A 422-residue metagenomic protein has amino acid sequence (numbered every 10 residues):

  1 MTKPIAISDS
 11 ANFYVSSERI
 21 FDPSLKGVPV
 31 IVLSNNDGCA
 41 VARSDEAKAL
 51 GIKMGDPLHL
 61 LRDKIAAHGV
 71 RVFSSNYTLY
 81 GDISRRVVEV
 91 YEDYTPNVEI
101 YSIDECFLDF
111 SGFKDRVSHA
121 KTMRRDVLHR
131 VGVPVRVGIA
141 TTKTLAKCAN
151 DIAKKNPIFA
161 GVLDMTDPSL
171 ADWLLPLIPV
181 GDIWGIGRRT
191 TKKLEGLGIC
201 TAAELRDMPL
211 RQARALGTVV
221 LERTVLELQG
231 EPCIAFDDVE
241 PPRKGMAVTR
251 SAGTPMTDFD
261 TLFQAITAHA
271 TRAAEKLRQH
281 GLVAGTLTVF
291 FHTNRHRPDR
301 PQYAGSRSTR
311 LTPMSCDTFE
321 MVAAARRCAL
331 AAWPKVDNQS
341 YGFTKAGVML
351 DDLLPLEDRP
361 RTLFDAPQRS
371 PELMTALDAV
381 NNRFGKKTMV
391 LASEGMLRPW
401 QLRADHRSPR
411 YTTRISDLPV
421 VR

Functional and structural regions predicted by a protein language model:
M1-L226, A235, P360, P367-R422: Gly/Gly-Pro- and Ser/Thr-rich, intrinsically disordered tail segments characteristic of DNA damage-repair and tolerance
K26-V28, V133, V283-L287, G305-R307 (+1 more regions): A generic structural signal for short beta-strands and their flanking turns/coil linkers
N35, F290-N294, D351-L353: Histidine- and/or cysteine-centered catalytic micro-motif in compact active-site loops
Y101-E105, A140-K143, L282-T286, Y341-K345: Short Gly/Ser/Thr- and Asp/Glu-enriched loop/turn motifs at secondary-structure junctions
C106-S111, G305-T312, E357-L363: Short, hydrophobic beta-strand segments
L145, R297, L356-D358: Residue-level signal for secondary-structure boundary sites
D182, T190-S340: DNA-contacting surface of Y-family translesion DNA polymerases
V322-R383: C-terminal hydrophobic structural anchor segments that stabilize assembly/packing rather than catalytic chemistry
